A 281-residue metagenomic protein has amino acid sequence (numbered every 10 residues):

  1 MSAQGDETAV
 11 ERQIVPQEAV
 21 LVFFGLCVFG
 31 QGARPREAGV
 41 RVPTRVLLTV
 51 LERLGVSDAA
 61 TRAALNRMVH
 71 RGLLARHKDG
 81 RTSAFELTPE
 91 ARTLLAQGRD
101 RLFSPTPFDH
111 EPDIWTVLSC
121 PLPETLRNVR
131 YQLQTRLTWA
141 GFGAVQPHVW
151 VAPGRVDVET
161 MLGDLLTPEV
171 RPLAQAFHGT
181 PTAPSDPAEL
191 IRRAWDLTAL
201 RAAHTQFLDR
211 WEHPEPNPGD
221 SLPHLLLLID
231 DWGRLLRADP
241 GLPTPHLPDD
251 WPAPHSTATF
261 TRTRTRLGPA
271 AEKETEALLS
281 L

Functional and structural regions predicted by a protein language model:
S2-A33: Short alpha-helical segments that sit at the start of domains
P35-V50: Short acidic, hydrophobic short linear motifs in intrinsically disordered regions
A64-R71: Basic amphipathic alpha-helical segments that dock to polyanions
K78-A84: Short, Lys/Arg-rich nucleic-acid/phosphate-binding segment
R92-W115: Short, amphipathic alpha-helical interaction segments positioned at domain boundaries
P123-P214: Mid-protein regulatory/catalytic core that forms ligand/cofactor-binding pockets and protein-protein interaction
E189-L281: C-terminal regulatory/effector modules of DNA-binding transcriptional regulators
